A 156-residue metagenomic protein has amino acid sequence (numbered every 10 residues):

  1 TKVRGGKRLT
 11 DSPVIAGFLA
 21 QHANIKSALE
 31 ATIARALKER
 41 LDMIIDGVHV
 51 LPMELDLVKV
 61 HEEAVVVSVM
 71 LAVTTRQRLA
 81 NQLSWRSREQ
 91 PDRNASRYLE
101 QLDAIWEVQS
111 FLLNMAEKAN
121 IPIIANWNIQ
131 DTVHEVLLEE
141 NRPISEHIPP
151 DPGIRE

Functional and structural regions predicted by a protein language model:
T1-D42: Conserved nucleotide-sensing/catalytic segment adjacent to the nucleotide-binding pocket in NTP-handling enzymes
I33, P52-V58: Active-site cofactor/cluster-binding pocket
E39-I45, V65-V67: Loop/turn-to-beta-strand initiation segments
I45-G47, A125: General beta-strand structural signal in soluble alpha/beta enzymes
H49-P52, A72-L79, I129-D131: Conserved nucleotide-binding/hydrolysis micro-motifs of P-loop NTPases
D56-A64, L138-R142: Short, surface-exposed basic-aromatic patches at helix termini and helix-loop junctions that form
E62-S110: A glycine- and Lys/Arg-enriched "phosphate-lid" helix/loop adjacent to the NTP-binding pocket of small-molecule kinases
S110-E156: NTP-dependent small-molecule kinase module
